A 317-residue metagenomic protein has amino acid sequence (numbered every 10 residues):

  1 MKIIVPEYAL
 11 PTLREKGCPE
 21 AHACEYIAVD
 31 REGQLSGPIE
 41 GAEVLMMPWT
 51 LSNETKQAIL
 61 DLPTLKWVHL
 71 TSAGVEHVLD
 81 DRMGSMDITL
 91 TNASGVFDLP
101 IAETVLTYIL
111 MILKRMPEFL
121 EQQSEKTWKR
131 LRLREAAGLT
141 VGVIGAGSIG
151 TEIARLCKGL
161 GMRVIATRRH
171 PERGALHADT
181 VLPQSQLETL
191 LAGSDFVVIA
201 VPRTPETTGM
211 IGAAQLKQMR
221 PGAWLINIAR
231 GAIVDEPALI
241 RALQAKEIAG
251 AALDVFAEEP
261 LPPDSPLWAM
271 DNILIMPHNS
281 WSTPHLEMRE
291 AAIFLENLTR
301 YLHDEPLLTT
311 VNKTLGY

Functional and structural regions predicted by a protein language model:
M1-T89, G212: An N-terminal-biased, well-structured beta-alpha scaffold segment characteristic of Rossmann-like dinucleotide-binding
P48, T71, T89-V96, A229 (+1 more regions): Short beta->alpha connector loops at strand-helix junctions that form conserved, small/polar/Pro-enriched
Q57-T64, D81-M86, L216-P221, A242-K246 (+1 more regions): Short, conserved loop/helix-junction motifs that constitute active-site signature segments in enzyme catalytic cores
S85-T140, E152-R155, G159, A166: Phosphate-binding beta-alpha-beta segment of Rossmann-like dinucleotide-binding domains, i.e., the NAD(P)
L90, G222, I228-Y317: Rossmann-like dinucleotide-binding domain for NAD(H)/NADP(H)
A146-G147: Glycine-rich Rossmann-fold phosphate-binding loop(s) that bind the pyrophosphate of adenine dinucleotide cofactors
G159-H177: NAD(P)-binding Rossmann-fold cofactor-contacting core
P171-P266: Rossmann-like adenosine-cofactor binding region
